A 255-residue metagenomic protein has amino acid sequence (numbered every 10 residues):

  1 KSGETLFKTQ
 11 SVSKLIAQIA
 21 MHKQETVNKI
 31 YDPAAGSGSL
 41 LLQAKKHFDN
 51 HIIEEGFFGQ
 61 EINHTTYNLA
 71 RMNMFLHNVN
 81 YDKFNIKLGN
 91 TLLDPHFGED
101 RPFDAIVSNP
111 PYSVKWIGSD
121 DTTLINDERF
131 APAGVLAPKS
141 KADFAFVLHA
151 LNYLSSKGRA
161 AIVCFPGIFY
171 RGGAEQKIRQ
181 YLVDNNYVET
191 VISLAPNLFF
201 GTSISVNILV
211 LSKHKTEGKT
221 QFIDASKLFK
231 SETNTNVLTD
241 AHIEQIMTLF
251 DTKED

Functional and structural regions predicted by a protein language model:
G3-S108, S113-K115, D120-L124, R129-G134 (+3 more regions): Conserved S-adenosyl-L-methionine
D100-D255: A conserved structural/catalytic subdomain of Rossmann-like adenosyl-cofactor enzymes
